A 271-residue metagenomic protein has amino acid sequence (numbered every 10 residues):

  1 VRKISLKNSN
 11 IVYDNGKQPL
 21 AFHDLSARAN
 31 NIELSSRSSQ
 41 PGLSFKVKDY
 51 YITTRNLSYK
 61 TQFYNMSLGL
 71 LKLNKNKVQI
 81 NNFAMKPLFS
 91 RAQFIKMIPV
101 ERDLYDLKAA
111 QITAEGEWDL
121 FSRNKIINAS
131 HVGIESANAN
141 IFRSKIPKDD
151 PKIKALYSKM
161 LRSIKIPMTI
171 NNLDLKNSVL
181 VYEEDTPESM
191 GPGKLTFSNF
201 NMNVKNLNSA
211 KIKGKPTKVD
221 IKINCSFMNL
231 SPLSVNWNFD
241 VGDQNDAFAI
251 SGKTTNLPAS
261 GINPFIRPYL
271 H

Functional and structural regions predicted by a protein language model:
V1-I80, W118, I141, K154-I250: Elongated, acidic membrane-bridging lipid-handling scaffolds and related periplasm/extracellular "bridge/tunnel" systems
G69, R123-N124: Short, T/G/N/S-enriched strand-turn elements that build extracellular solenoid repeat scaffolds
M85-Q93, L257: Surface-exposed extracellular loop regions of Gram-negative outer-membrane beta-barrel proteins
R91-V100, L104: A cross-kingdom feature marking solvent-exposed beta-strand/loop segments within repeated, beta-rich binding/scaffold
V100, T255, S260-H271: Strand-loop-strand
S130-F142: Surface-exposed edge beta-strands and adjoining flexible/disordered loops or tails in beta-rich
P147-I153, P268-L270: Flexible, surface-exposed loop regions and adjacent strand-edge segments of Gram-negative outer-membrane beta-barrel
